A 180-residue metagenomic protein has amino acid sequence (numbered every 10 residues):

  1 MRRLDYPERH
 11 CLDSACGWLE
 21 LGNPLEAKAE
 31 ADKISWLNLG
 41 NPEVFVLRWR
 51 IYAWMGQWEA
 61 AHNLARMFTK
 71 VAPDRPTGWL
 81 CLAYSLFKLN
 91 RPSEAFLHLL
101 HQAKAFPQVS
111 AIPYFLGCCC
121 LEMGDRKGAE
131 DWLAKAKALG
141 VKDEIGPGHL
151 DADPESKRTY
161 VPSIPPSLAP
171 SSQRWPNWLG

Functional and structural regions predicted by a protein language model:
L4-L37, L47, A53-W54: Alpha-helical segment of the N-proximal tetratricopeptide repeat
L12-D13, E43-L47, T77-C81, A111-F115 (+2 more regions): Alpha-solenoid helical repeat scaffolds
E43-F106: Alpha-helical adaptor scaffolds
Y114, C118-E144, P166-S171: TPR/TPR-like (Sel1-like) alpha-helical repeat modules
A138-G180: Terminal, low-structured helical/coil segments at or just beyond the last alpha-helical repeat
